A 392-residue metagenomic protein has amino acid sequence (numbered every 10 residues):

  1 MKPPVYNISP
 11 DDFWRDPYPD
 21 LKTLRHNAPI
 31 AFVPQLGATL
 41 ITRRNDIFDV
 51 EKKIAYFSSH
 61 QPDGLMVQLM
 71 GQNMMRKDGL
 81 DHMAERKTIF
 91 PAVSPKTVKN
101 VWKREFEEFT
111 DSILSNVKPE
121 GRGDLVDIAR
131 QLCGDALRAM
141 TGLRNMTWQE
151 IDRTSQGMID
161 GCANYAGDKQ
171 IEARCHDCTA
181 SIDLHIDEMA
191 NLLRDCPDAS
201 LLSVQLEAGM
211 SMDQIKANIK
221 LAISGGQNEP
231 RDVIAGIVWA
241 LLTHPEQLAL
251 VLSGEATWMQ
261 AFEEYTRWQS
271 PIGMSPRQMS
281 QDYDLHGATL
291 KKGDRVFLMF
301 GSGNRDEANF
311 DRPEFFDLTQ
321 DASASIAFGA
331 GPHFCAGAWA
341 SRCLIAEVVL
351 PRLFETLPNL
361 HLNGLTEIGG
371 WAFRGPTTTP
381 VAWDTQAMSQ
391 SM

Functional and structural regions predicted by a protein language model:
M1-M392: Cytochrome P450
